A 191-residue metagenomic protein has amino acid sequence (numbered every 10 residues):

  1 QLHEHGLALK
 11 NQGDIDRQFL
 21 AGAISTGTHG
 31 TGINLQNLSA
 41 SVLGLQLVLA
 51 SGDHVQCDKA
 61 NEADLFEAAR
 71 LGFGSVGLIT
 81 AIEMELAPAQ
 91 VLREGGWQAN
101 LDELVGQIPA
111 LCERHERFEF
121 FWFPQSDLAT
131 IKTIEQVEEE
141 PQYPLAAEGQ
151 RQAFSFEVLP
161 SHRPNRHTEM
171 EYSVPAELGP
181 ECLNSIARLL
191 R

Functional and structural regions predicted by a protein language model:
Q1-R191: Noncatalytic alpha-helical scaffold of FAD-dependent oxidoreductases
